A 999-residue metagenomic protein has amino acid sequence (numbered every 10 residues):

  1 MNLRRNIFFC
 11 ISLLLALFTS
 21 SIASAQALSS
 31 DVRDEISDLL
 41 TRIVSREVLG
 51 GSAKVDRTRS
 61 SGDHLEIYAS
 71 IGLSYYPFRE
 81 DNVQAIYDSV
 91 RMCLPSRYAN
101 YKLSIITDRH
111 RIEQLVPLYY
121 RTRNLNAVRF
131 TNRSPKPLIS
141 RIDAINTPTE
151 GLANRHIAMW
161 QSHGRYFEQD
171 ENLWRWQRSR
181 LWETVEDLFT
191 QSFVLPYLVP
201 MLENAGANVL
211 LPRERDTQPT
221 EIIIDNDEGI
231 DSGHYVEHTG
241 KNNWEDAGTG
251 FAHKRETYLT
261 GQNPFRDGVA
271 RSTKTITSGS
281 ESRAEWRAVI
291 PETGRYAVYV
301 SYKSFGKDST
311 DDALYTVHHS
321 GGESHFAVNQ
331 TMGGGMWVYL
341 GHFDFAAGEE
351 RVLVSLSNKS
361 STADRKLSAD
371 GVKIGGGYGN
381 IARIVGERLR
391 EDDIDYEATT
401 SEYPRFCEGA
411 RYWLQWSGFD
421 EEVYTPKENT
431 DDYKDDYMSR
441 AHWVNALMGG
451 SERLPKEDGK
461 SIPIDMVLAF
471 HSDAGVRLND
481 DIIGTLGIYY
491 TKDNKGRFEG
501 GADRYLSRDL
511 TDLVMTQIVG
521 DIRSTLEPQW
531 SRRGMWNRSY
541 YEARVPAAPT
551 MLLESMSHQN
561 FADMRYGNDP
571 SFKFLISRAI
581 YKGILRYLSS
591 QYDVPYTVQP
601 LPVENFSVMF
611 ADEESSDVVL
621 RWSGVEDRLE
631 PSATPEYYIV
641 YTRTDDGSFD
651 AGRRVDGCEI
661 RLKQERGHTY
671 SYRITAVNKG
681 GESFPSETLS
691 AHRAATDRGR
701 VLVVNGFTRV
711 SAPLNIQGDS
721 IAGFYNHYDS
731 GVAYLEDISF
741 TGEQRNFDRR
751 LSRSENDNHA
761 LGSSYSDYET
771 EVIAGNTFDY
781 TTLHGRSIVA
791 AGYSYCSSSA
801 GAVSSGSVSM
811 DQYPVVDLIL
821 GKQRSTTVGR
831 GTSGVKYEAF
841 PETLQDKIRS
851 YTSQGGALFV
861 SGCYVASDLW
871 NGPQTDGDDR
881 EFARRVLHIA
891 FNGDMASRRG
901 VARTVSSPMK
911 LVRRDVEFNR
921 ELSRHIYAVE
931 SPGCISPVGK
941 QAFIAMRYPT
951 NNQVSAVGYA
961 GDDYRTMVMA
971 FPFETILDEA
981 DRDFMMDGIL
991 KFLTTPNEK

Functional and structural regions predicted by a protein language model:
W182, E186, Y197-A205, R213-E214 (+3 more regions): Aromatic-Pro/Gly-enriched surface loop or interdomain linker that acts as a lid/target-recognition segment
E350-L353, G371-G379, S451, M466-V467 (+3 more regions): Active-site-adjacent mobile loop/cap segments within catalytic or ligand-binding domains
V354-K366: Short beta-strand-plus-loop segments that form exposed binding edges in beta-rich domains
R388-I394, C407-R504, W536-Q559: Active-site microenvironments of hydrolase-like enzyme catalytic domains
Y587-S632, R666, G680-G699: Pro/Thr/Ser/Gly-rich low-complexity, intrinsically disordered linker/stalk tracts
R661-E682: Beta-strand-rich modules
T696-F707, L714-H727, E769, S807-P873 (+3 more regions): Short alpha-beta junction capping motif
K822-S931, A942, P949-T950, M985: A glycine-rich, often tryptophan-bearing local segment used as a flexible ligand/cofactor-contacting loop or short
